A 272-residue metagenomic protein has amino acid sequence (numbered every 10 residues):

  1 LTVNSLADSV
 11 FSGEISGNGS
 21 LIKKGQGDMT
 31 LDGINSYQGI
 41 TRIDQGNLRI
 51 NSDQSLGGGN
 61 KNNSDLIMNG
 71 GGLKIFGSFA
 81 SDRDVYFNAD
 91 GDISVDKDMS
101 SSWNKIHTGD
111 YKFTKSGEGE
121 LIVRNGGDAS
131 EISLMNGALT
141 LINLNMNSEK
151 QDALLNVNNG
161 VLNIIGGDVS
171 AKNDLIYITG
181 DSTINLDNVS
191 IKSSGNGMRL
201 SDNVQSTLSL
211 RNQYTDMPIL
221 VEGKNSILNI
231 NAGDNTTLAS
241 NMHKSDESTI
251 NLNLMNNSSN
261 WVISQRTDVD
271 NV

Functional and structural regions predicted by a protein language model:
S5-N18, T30-F87, I106-T108, V123-I164 (+5 more regions): Surface-exposed loop/turn positions within long extracellular repeat scaffolds, especially the passenger domains
A7-V10, G27, D98-S101: Conserved short histidine dyad/triad with adjacent acidic residue
S9, S101, S148, G160 (+4 more regions): Ser/Thr/Pro-rich low-complexity tandem-repeat tracts
N18, K224-S226: Short, solvent-exposed linear patches
I22-Q26, G109-V123: Parallel beta-helix/beta-solenoid
R83, D92-K105: Right-handed parallel beta-helix/beta-spiral solenoid domain characteristic of secreted/periplasmic
